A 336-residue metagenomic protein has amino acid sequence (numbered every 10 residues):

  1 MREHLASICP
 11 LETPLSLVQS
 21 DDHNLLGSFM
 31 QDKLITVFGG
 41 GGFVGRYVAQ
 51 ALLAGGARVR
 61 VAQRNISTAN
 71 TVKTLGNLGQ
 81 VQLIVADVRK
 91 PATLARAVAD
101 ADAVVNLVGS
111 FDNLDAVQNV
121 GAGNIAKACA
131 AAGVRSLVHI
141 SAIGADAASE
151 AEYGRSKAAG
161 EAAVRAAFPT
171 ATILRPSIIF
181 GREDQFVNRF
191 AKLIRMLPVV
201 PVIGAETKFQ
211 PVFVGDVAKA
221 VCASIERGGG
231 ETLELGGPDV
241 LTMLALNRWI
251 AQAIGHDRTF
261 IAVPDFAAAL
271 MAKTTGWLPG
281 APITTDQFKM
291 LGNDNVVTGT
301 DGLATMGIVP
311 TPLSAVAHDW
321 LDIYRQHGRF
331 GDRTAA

Functional and structural regions predicted by a protein language model:
D22-F29, V221-T284, V297-A336: Mid/C-terminal beta-alpha module of Rossmann-like enzyme folds, strongest in SDR-family dehydrogenases/epimerases
K33-G55: N-terminal Rossmann NAD(P)H-binding glycine-rich loop of SDR-like oxidoreductase domains
F38, A62, L107-V108, L137-I143 (+1 more regions): SDR active-site strand-loop-helix element
A57-S67: Conserved glycine-rich Rossmann-like NAD(P)H-binding loop of the short-chain dehydrogenase/reductase
S67-A131, I143-A147: NAD(P)H-binding glycine-rich loop region in Rossmannoid oxidoreductase-like domains and their noncatalytic homologs
D115-N119, E150-E161, F180, D184 (+4 more regions): Short-chain dehydrogenase/reductase
G121, Q185-F186, G204-I225, E231-G237: Substrate-positioning beta->alpha
S141, E161-K192: Conserved beta-loop-beta element that borders a ligand/cofactor-binding pocket
